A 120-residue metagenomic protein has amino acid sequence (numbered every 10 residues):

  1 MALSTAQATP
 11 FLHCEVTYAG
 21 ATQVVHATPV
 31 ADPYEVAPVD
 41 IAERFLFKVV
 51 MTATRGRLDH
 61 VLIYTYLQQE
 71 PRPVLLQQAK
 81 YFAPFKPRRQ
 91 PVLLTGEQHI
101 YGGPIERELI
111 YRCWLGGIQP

Functional and structural regions predicted by a protein language model:
L3-A8: Sec/Tat signal peptide C-region and signal peptidase I cleavage site
T9-P120: Mitochondrial intermembrane space
